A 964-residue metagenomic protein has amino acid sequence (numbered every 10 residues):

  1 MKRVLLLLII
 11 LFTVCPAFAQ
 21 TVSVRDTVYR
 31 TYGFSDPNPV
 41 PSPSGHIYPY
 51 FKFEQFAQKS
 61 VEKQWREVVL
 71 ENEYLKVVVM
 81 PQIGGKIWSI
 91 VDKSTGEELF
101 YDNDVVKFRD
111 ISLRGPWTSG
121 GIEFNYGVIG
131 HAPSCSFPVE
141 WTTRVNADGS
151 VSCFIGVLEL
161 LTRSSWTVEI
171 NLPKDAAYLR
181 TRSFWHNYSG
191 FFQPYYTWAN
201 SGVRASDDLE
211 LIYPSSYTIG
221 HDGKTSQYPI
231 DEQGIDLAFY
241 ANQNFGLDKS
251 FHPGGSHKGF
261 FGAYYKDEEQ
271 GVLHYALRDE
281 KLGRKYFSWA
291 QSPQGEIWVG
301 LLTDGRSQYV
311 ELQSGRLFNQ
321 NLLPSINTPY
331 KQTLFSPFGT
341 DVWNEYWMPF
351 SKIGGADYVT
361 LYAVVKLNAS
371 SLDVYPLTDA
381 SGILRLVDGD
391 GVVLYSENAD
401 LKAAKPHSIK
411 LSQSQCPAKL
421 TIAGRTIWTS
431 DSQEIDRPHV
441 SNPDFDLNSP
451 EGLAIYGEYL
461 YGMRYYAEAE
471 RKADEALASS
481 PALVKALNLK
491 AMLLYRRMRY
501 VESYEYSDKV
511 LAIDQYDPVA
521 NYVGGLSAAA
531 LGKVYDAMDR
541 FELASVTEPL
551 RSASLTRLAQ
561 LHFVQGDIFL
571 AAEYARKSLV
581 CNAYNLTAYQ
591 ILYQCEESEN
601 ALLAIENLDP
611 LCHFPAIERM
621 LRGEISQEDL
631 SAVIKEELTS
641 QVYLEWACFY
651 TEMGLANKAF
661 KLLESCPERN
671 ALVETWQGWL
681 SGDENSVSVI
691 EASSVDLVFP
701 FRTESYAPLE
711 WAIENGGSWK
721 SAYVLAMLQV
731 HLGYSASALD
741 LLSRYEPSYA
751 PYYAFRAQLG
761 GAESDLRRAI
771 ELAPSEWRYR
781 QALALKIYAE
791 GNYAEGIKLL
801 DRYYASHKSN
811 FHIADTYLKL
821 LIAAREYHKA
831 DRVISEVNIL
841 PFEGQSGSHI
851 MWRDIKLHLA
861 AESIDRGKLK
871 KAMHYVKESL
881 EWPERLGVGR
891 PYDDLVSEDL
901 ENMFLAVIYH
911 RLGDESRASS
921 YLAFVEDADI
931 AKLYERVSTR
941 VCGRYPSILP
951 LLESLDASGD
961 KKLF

Functional and structural regions predicted by a protein language model:
V24-F53, W65-P138, F261, E269-L312: Acidic-aromatic substrate-binding/catalytic surfaces of carbohydrate-active enzymes
T27-Y32, V68, K86-S89, L99 (+3 more regions): A contiguous, surface-exposed recognition patch within enzymatic or periplasmic domains that forms
P37-K63, E67-E71, S119-A177, D207 (+2 more regions): Extended, loop-rich substrate-binding clefts of extracytoplasmic carbohydrate-active enzymes
E71, V77-G96, I155-S206, N344-E345: Acidic, contiguous internal or C-terminal segments within carbohydrate-active enzymes that form a structured patch used
I353-N448, W679-L709: Long, contiguous interaction/recruitment modules in multidomain scaffold/adaptor proteins
S479, I513, T547, C581 (+10 more regions): Structural marker of alpha-solenoid helical repeat scaffolds
